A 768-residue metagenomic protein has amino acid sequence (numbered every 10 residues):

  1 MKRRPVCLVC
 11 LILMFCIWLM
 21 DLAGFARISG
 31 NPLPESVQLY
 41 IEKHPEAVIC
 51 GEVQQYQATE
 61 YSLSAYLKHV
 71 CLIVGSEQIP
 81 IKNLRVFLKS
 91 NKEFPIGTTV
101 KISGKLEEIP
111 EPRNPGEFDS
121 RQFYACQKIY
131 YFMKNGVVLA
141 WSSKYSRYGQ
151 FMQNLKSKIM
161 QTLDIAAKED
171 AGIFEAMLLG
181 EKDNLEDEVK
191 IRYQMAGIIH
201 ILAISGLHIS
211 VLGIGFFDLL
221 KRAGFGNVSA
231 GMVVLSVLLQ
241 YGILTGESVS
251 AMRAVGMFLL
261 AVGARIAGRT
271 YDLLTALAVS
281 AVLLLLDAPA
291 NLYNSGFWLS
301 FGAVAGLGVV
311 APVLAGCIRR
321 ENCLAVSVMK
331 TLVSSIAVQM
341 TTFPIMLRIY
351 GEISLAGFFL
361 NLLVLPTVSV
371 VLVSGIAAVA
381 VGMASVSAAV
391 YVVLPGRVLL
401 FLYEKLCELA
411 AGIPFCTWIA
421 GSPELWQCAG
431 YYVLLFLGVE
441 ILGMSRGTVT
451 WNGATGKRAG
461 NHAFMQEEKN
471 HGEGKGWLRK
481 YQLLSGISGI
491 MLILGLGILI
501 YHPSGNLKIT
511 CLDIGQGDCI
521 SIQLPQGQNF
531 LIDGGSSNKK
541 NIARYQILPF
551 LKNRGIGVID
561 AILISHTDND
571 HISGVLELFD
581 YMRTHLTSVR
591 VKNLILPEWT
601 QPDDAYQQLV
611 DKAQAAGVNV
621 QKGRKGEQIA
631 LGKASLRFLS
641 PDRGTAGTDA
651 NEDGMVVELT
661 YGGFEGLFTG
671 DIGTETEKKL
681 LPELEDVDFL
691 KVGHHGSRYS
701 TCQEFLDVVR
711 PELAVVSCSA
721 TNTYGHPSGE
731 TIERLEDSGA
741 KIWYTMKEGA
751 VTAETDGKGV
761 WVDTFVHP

Functional and structural regions predicted by a protein language model:
M1-E42, R147, F151, R253 (+3 more regions): N-terminal leader/targeting segments
L13-H200, Y545-P549, V558, W599-Q601 (+4 more regions): Membrane-interface helix/helix-cap signal primarily in integral membrane proteins
M14, E186-F358, S374, A420-P503 (+5 more regions): Hydrophobic alpha-helical transmembrane segments in multi-pass membrane proteins
I73-G75, S90-K105, G116, R121-Y124 (+3 more regions): Non-globular, low-confidence helical/coil segments that flank catalytic cores
C126-M257, V262-G263, M340, T510 (+3 more regions): Aromatic-rich juxtamembrane segments at the membrane interface
Y148-A166, D170-F174, E181, V189 (+12 more regions): Hydrophobic alpha-helical segments of integral membrane proteins, encompassing both true transmembrane helices
